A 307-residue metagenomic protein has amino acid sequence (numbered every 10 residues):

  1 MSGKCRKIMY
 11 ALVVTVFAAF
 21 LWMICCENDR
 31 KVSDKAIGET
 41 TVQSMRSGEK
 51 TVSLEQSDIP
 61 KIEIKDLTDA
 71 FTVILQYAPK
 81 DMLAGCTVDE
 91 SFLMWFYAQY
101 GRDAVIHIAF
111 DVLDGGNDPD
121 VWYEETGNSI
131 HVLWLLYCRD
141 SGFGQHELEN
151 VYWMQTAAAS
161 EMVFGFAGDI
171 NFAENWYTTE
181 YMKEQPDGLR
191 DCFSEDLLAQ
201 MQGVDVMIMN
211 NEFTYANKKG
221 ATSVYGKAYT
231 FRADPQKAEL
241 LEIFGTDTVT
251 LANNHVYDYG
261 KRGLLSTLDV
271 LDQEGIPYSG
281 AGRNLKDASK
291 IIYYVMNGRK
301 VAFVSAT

Functional and structural regions predicted by a protein language model:
M1-V14: N-terminal Sec-pathway targeting helices
V14-F20: Bacterial N-terminal signal peptides
W22-A36: Sec-dependent signal peptide cleavage junction
Q43, E49-K50, L54-K80: Zinc-dependent metallopeptidase catalytic helix centered on the HExxH motif and its immediate flanking segment
E63, L67-A70, V88-F92, A104-I108 (+8 more regions): Stable alpha-helical elements in mature extracytoplasmic
L67, M82-V151: Pan-zinc metallopeptidase signature
Q76-P79, M94-R102, F110-D114, C138 (+6 more regions): Sec-exported extracytoplasmic/periplasmic mature domains
N150-T307: Acidic, metal/ion-coordinating pockets
